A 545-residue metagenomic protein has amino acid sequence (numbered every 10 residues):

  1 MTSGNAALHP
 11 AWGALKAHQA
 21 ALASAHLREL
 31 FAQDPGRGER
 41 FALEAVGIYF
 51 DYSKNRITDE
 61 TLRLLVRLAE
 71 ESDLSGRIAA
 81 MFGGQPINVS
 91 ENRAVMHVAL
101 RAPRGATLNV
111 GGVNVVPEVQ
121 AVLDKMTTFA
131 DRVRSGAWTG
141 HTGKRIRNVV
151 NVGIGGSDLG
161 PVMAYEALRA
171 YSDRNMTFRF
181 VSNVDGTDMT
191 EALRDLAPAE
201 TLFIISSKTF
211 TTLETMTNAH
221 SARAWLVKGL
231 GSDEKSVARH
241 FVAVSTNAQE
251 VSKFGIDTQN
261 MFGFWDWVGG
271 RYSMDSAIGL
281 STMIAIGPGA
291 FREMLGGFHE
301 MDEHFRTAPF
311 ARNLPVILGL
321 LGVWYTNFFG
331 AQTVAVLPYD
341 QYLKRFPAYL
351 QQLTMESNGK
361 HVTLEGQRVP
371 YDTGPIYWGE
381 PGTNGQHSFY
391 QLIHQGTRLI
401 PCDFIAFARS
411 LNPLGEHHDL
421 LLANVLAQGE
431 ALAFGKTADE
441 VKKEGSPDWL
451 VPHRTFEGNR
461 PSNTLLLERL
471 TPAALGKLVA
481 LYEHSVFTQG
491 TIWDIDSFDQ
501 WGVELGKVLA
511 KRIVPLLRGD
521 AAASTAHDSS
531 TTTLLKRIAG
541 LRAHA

Functional and structural regions predicted by a protein language model:
A7-A11, H18, A23-F31, P35-T142 (+6 more regions): Extended, charge-enriched "interface" segments that sit outside catalytic cores
P117-T139, A164-Y165, A170-E200: Glycine-rich oxoanion-binding loops at beta->alpha junctions
F129-I146, A192-T201, V323-Q332, I393 (+1 more regions): Glycine-rich phosphate/diphosphate-binding loops that line cofactor/substrate pockets in enzymes
N148-V150, L202, V242, A335: Conserved beta-strand elements of the Class I
L159-R174, D195-A197, A219-V227, G255-M261: A glycine- and small-aliphatic-rich helix-loop capping segment at beta-alpha/alpha-beta transitions that lines
T212-A219: Glycine/threonine-rich flexible loop motifs
N218, W225-G415, G435, G458 (+2 more regions): Active-site phosphate/pyrophosphate-binding segments
F456-R460, T464-W493, F498, L505 (+3 more regions): C-terminal accessory domains/tails appended to large, multi-domain proteins
